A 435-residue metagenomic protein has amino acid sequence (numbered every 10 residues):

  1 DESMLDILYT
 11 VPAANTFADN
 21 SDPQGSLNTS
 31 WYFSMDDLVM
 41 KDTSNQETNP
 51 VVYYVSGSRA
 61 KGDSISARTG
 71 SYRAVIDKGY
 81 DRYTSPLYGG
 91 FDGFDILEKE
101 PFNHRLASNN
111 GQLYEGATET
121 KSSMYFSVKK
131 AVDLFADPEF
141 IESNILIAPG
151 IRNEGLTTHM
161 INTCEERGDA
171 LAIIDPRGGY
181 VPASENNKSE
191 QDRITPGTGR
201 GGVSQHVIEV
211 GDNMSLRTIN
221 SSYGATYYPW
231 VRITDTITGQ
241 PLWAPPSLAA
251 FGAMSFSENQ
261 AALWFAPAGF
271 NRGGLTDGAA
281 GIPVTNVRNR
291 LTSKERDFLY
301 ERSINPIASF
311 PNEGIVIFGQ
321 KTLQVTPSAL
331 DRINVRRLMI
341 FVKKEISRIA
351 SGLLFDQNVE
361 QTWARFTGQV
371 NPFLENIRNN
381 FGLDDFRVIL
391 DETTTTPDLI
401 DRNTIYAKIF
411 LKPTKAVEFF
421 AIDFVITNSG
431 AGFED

Functional and structural regions predicted by a protein language model:
D1-D435: Structured, hydrophobic secondary-structure cores that serve as assembly/anchoring elements
